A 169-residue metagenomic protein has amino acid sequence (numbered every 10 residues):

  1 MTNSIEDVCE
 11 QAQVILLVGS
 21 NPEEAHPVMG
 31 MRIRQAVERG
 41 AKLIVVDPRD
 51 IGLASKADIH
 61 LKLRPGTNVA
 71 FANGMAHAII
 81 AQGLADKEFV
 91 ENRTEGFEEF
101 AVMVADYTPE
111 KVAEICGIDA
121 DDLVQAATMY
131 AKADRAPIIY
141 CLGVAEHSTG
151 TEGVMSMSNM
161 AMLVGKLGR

Functional and structural regions predicted by a protein language model:
M1-R169: Cofactor-pocket helix-loop regions in the catalytic cores of large enzyme subunits
